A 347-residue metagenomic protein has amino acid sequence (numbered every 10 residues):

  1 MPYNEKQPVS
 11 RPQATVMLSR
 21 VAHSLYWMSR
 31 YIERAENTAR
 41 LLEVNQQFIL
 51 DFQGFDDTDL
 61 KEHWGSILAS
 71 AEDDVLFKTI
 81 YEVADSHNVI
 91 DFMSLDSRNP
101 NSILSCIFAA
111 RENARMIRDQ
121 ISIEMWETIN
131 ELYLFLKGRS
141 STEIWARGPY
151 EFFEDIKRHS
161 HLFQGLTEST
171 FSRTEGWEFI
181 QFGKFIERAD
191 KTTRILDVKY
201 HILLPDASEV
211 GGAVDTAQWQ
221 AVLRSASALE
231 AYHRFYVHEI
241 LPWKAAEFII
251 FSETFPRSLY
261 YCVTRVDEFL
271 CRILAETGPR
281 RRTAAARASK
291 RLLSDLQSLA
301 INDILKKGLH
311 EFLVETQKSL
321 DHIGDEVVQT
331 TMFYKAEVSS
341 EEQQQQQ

Functional and structural regions predicted by a protein language model:
P2-Q347: Alpha-helical transmembrane segments and their helix-helix packing motifs
